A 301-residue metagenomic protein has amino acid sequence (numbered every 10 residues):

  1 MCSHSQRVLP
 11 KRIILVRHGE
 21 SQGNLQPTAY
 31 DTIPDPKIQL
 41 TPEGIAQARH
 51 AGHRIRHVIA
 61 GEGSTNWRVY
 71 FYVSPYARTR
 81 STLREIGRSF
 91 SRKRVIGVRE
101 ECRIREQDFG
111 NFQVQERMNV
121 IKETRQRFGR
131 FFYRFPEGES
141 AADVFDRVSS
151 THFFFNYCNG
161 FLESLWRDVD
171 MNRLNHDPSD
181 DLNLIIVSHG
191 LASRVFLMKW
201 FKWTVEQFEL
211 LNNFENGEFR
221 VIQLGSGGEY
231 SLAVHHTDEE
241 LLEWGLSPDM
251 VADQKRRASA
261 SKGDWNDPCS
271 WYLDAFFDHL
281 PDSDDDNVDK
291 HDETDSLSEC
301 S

Functional and structural regions predicted by a protein language model:
M1-R12, D31, G61, R88 (+6 more regions): Acidic, low-complexity terminal tails and accessory targeting/binding regions of phosphate-metabolizing enzymes
C2-R94, E137-D143, V148, S301: Active-site-proximal alpha-helix that buttresses catalytic centers in soluble enzyme cores
R12-V16, Y72, P178-A192: Beta-strand elements within well-structured catalytic alpha/beta cores of enzymes that handle phosphate/sulfate esters
S21, A192-S193: Short active-site segment of divalent metal-dependent hydrolases/proteases that encodes the spacing between
Q22-Q26, P34-Q39, I86-W166, H235 (+3 more regions): Phosphate-handling substructures
E43, S74, E101-I104, I222-G225: Structured beta-strand/turn binding interfaces of compact recognition modules in eukaryotic regulators
N66-Y70, V95-R99, D180-L184: Residue-level recognition of the N-termini of beta-strands and the immediately preceding loop/turn
Y76, R105, H189-G190: Short beta->alpha junction loops/turns
